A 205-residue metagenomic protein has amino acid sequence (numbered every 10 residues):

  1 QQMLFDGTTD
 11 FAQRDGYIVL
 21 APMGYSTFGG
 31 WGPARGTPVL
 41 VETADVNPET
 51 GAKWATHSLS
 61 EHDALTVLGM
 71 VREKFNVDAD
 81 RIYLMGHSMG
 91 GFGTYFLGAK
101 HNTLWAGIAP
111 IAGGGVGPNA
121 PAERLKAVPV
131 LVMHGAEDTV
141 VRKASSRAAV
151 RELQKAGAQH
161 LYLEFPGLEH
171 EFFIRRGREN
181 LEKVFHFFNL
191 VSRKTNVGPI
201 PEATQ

Functional and structural regions predicted by a protein language model:
Q1-N76: Serine-hydrolase catalytic machinery in alpha/beta-hydrolase-like enzymes
Q2, W54-H62, A99, V140-A144 (+1 more regions): Soluble non-cytosolic domains of exported or imported proteins
Q2-L4, R72-K74, D80-K126: Primarily recognizes the serine-hydrolase "nucleophile elbow" in alpha/beta-hydrolase and SGNH/GDSL folds
Q13, G69-N76, A99-A106, R151-A158 (+1 more regions): Sec-exported extracytoplasmic/periplasmic mature domains
I18-M23, R81-G86, A106-I111, P129-H134 (+1 more regions): Structural recognition of the beta-strand scaffold that forms the well-ordered cores of secreted hydrolase catalytic
M23-T27, G114, L168: Short beta-to-alpha linker loops that shape the active-site pocket of alpha/beta-hydrolase fold enzymes
R124-V130, A156: Short, proline-enriched alpha-helix->beta-strand connector loops that line the catalytic pocket of alpha/beta-hydrolase
M133, T139, K143-Q205: C-terminal catalytic histidine-bearing segment of alpha/beta-hydrolase fold enzymes
